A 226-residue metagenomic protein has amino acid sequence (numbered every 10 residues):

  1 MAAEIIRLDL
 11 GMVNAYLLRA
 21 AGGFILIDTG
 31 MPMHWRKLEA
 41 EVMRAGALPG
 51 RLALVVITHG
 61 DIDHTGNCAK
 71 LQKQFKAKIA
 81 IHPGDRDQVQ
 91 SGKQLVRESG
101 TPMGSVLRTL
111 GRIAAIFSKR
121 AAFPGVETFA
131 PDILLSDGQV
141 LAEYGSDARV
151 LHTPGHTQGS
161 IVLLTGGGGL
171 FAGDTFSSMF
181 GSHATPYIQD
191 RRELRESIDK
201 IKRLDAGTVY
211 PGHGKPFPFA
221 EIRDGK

Functional and structural regions predicted by a protein language model:
M1-A45, P49, V162-T175: Conserved beta-strand hairpin/beta-sheet module of binuclear metal-dependent hydrolase folds, prominently
V13, M33, I62-D63, D87 (+2 more regions): Short alpha-helical
L18, D28, L38, H59 (+8 more regions): Divalent metal-coordination and catalytic microenvironments
I25-I27, V56, I79, G169-F171 (+1 more regions): Residue-level marker for buried hydrophobic side chains located in beta-strands that build the well-ordered beta-sheet
P32-M33, F123-E127, D132, V140 (+1 more regions): Metallo-beta-lactamase
M43-I133: Active-site HxH/HxHxD metal-binding segment of metal-dependent hydrolases
L95-G100, I188-Q189, K226: Short, hinge-like loop/turn segments at secondary-structure boundaries
